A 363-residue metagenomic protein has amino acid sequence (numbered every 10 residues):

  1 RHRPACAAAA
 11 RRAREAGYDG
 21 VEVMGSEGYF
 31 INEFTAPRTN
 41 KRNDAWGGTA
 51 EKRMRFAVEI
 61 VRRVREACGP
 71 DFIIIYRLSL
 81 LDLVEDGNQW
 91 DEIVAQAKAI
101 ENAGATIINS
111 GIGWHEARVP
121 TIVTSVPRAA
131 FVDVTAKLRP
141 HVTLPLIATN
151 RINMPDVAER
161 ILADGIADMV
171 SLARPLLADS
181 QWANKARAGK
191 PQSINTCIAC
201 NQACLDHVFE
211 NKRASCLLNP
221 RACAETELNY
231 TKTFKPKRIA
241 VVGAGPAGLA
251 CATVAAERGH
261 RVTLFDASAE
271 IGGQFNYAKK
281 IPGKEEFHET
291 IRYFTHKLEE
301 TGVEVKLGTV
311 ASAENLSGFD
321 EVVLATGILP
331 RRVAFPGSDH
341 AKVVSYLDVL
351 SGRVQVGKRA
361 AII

Functional and structural regions predicted by a protein language model:
R1-V242, P246, A250-V262, E270 (+2 more regions): Flavin-dependent oxidoreductase catalytic cores
I108, V241-G308: Beta1-alpha1 glycine-rich phosphate/pyrophosphate-binding loop at the start of Rossmann-like nucleotide-binding domains
T121-P127, N229-T231, P236, Y277-E289 (+2 more regions): Short, contiguous acidic/charged loop-to-helix segments that flank catalytic cores in large enzymes
A158-V170, L176, Q181, E285 (+2 more regions): C-terminal structured "cap/appendage" subdomains that terminate the fold
P220-K232, H296-K297, L307, T326-I363: Glycine-rich dinucleotide-binding loop and its adjacent helix/turn
T233, G272-F275, A325: Terminal amphipathic helices with adjacent charged low-complexity linkers/tails
F265, F319-G327: Short hydrophobic core segments
E285-R292, K306-S317, E321-V322, S345-V349 (+1 more regions): Catalytic cores of nucleotide-enabled group-transfer and carboxylate-activating enzymes in metabolic and assembly-line
